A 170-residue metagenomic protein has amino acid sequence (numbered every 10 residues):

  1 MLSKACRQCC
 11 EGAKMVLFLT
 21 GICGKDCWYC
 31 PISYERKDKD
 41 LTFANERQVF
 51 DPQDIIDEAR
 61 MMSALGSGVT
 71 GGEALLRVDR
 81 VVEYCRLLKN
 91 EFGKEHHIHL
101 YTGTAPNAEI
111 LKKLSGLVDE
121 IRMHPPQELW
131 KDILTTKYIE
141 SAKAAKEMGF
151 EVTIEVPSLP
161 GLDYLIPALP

Functional and structural regions predicted by a protein language model:
L2-S3, K14, I154, L165: Short alpha-helical segments and helix-capping/turn motifs at coil-helix boundaries
S3-Q48: Canonical Radical SAM [4Fe-4S] cluster-binding loop centered on the CxxxCxxC motif and its immediate flanking residues
A5-I22, Q53-G68, G72-D79: A short, flexible N-terminal coil/short beta segment enriched in small residues
E35-V49, M62-R77, E91-N107, L114-K137 (+1 more regions): Core AdoMet radical
I56, V81-R86, L111, I139-A142 (+1 more regions): Generic structural signal for well-ordered alpha-helices, preferentially at hydrophobic/aromatic core positions
D57-M61, K112-L117, A142-E147: Acidic (Asp/Glu)-rich catalytic clusters
P157-L162, P167-P170: Radical SAM enzyme [4Fe-4S]-AdoMet core and its adjacent flexible, acidic and glycine-rich loops/tails across
